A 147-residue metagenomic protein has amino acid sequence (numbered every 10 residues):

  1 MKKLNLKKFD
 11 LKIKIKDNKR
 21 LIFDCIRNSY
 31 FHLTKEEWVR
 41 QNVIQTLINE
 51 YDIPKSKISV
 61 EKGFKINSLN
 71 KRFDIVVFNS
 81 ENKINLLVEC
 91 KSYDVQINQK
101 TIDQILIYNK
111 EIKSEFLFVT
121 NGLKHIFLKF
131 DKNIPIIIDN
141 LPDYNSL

Functional and structural regions predicted by a protein language model:
M1-F116, L123-L147: A short, conserved, highly charged catalytic patch centered on acidic carboxylates
